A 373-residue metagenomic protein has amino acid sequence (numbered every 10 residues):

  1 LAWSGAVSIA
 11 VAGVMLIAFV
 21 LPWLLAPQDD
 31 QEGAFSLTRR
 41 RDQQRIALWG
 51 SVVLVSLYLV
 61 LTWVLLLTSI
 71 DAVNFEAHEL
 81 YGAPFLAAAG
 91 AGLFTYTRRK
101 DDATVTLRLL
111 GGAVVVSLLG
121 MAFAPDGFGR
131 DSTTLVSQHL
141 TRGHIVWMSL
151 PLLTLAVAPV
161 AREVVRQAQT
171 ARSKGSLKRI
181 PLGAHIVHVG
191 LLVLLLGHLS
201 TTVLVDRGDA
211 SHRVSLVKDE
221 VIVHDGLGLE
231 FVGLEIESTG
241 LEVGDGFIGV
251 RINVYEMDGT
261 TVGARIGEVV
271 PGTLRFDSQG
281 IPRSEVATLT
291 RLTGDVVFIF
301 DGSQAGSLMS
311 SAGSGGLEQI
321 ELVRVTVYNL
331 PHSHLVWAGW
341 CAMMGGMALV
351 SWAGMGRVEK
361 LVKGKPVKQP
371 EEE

Functional and structural regions predicted by a protein language model:
L1-I222, L229, S333-E373: Contiguous transmembrane helix-bundle modules in multi-pass membrane proteins
L61, V114-L119, I180, L192-K363 (+1 more regions): Accessory, solvent-exposed terminal regions and/or long lumenal/extracellular loops of proteins
